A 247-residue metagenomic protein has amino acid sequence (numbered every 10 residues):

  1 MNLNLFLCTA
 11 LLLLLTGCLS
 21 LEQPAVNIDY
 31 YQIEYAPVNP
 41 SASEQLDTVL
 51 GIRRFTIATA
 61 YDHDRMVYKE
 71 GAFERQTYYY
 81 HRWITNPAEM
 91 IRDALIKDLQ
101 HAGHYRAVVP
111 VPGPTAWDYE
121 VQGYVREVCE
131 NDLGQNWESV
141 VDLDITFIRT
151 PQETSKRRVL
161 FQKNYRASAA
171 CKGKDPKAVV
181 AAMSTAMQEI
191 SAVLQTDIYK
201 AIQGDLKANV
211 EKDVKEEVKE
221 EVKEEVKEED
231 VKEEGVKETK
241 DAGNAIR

Functional and structural regions predicted by a protein language model:
M1-L7: Bacterial N-terminal signal peptides that target proteins for export
L14-G17: C-terminal motif of bacterial Sec signal peptides marking the signal peptidase cleavage site
L19, Q23-E34, V38, G173-R247: C-terminal/domain-edge helix-coil "capping" segments
L19-S41, L46, A102-S155, E225 (+2 more regions): Surface-exposed short loop/turn segments
L46-A116: N-terminal segment of the mature soluble domain
Q76-R82, E153-V193: Short secondary-structure boundary motifs at beta->alpha junctions and helix caps
A88-M90, I96-K97, A107, T115 (+2 more regions): Acidic, proline/glycine-rich low-complexity intrinsically disordered segments
